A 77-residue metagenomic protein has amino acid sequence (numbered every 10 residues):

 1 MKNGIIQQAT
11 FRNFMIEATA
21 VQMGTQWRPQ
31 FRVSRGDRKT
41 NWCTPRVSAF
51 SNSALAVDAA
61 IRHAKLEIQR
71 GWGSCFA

Functional and structural regions predicted by a protein language model:
M1, S74-A77: Short intrinsically disordered terminal tails
M1-D37: N-terminal segment of the canonical double-stranded RNA-binding domain
T40-L55, R70: A short, exposed loop/beta-hairpin motif centered on an aromatic-Gly-Thr core
N52, A56-A64: Short, well-ordered alpha-helical segments
R62-C75: Short arginine-rich
